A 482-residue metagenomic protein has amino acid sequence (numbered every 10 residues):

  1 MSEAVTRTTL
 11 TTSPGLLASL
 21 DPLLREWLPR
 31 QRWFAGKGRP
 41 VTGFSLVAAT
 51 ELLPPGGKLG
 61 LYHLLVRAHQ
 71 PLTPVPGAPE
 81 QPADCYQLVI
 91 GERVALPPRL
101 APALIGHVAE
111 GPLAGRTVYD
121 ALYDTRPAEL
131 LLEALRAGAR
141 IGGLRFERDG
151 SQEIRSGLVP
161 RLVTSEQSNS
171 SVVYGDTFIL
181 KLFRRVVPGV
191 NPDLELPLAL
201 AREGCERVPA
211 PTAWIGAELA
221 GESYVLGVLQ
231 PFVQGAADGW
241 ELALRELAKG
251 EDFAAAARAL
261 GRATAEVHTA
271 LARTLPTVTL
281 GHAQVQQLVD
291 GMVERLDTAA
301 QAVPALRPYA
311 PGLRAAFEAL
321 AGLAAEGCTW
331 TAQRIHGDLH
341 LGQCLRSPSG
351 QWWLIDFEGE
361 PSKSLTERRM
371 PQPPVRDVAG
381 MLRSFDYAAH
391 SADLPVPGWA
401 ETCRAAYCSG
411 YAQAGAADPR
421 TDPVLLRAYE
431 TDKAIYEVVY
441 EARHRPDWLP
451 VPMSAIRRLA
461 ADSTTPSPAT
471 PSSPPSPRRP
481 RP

Functional and structural regions predicted by a protein language model:
A4-E51: Short Lys/Arg-enriched alpha/beta "domain-start" segment
F44-V89: Exposed beta-strand-loop-beta-strand "reactive/processing" segments of non-cytosolic proteins
Q70-D297, S349-Q351, G359-D393, P397 (+1 more regions): Conserved ATP-binding subdomain of kinase catalytic cores across diverse folds
R145, G150-L158, L296-R334: An alpha-helical support segment within catalytic cores of ATP-dependent transferases
L280-L320, C403-A412, V439: Active-site catalytic-loop/activation-segment of kinase and kinase-like phosphoryl-transfer enzymes
D338: Conserved catalytic-loop position in the HRD/HxD motif
C344-R346: Hydrophobic residue at the +6 position relative to the catalytic HRD Asp in the kinase catalytic loop
G398, T402-A416, A428-P482: ATP/Mg2+ or Mg2+-diphosphate-binding catalytic cores that bind nucleotide phosphates or diphosphates via glycine-rich
